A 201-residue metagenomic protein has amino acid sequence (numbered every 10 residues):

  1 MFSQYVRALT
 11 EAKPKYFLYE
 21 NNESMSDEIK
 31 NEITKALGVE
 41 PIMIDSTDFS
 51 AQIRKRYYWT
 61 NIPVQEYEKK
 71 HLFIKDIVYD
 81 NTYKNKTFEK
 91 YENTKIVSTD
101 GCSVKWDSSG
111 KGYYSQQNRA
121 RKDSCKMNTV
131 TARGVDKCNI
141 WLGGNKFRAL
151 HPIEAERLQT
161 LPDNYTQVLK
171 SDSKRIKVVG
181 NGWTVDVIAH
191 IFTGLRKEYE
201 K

Functional and structural regions predicted by a protein language model:
M1-V135, N145-R148: Class I S-adenosyl-L-methionine
M1-V6, K35, Q159, L169 (+4 more regions): Catalytic phosphate/metal-binding cores of nucleic-acid and nucleotide-processing enzymes, i.e., regions that mediate
L72-I74, K170-K177: Short linear loop/turn motifs
R119, N145-K170: FAD-binding beta-loop-beta segment adjacent to the flavin cofactor pocket
D136-I140: Short loop/beta submotifs within extracellular cysteine-rich repeat domains
F192-E200: Short, hydrophobic alpha-helical segments
